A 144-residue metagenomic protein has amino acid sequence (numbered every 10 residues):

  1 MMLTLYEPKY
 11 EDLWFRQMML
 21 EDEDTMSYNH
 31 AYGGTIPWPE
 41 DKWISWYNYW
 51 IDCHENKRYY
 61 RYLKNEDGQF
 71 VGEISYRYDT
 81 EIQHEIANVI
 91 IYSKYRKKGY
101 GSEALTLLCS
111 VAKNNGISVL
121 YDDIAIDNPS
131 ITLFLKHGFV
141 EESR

Functional and structural regions predicted by a protein language model:
M1-I44: A short, well-structured alpha-helix characteristic of acyl/acetyltransferase catalytic modules
L5, I86-A87: Hydrophobic residues on conserved beta-strands that form the core of alpha/beta folds
E11, I82, N128-P129: Short alpha-helical
I36-I86, Y92-K94: Acetyl-CoA-dependent GNAT
Y92, D122-T132: Conserved beta-strand-loop-alpha-helix junction that forms the acyl-donor binding cleft
K97-S110, T132-K136: Conserved acetyl-CoA-binding loop-helix of GNAT-fold acetyltransferases
Y121-A125, G138-R144: Conserved catalytic-core motifs of GNAT/GCN5-like acyltransferases
